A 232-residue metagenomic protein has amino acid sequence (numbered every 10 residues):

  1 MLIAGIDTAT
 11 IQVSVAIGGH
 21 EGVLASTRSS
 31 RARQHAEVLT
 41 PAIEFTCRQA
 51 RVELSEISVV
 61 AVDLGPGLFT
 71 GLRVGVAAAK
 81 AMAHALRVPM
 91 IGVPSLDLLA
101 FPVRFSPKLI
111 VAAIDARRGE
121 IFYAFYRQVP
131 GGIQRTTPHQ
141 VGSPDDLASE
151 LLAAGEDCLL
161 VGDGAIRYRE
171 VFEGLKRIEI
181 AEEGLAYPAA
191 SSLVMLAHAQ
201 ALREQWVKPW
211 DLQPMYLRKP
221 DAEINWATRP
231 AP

Functional and structural regions predicted by a protein language model:
M1-P66, Y187: N-terminal beta-alpha supersecondary unit
I6-A9, T27, A42-I43, L64 (+5 more regions): Fold-independent oxyanion-binding glycine-rich loops and adjacent beta-strand/coil segments at enzyme active sites
G22, Q34, P89-P188, L202 (+3 more regions): Surface "functional belts" at beta-alpha junctions
T46-A50, A85, V103, A190-A201: Stable alpha-helical structural segments in soluble proteins, enriched in small hydrophobic residues
R48-S55, A83-V93: Phosphate-handling active-site elements
I57, W206-P209: Flexible, glycine/charged-enriched surface loops at secondary-structure junctions
A61-M90: DPxDG-like acidic metal-binding loop motif
